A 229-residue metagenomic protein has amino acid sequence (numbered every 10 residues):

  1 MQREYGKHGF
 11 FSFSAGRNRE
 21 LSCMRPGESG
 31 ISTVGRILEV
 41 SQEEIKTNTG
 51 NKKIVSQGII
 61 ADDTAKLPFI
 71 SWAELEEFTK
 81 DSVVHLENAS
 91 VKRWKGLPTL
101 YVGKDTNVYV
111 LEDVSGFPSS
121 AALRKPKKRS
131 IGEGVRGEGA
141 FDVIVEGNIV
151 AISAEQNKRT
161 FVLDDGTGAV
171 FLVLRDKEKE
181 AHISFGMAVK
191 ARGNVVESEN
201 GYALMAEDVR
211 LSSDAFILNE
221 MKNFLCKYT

Functional and structural regions predicted by a protein language model:
M1-T49, E74-K80, S90, W94-V162 (+3 more regions): OB-fold nucleic-acid-binding modules
N51-V55: Short coil-to-beta strand junction motifs in C2/discoidin
S56, S82-V84, P98: Generic beta-strand structural signal
I59-T64, L163-T167: Acidic/polar residues in short coil/turn loops that connect beta-strands within repeat-based beta-sheet scaffolds
V84-H85, V189: Short beta-strand segments enriched for Tyr within beta-sheet-rich domains, predominantly fibronectin type III
